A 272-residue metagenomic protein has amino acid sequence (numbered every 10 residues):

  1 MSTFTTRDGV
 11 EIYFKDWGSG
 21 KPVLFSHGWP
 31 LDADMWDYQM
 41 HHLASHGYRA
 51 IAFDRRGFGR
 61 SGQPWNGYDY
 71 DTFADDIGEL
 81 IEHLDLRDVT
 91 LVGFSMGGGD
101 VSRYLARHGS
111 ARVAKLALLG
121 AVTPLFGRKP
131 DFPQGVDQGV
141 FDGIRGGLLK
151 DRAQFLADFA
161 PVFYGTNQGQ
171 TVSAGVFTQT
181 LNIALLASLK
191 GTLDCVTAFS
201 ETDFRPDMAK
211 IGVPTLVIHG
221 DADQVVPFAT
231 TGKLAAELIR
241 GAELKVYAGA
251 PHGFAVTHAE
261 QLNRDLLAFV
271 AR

Functional and structural regions predicted by a protein language model:
R7-N66: Conserved HGGG/HGGXW glycine-rich cap/lid loop of the alpha/beta-hydrolase fold
H27-W29, V89, G93-S95: Conserved alpha/beta-hydrolase "nucleophile elbow" surrounding the catalytic nucleophile
T72-V89: Conserved acidic catalytic loop of the alpha/beta-hydrolase fold
S102-R107, A111-K150: Flexible "cap/lid" loop of the alpha/beta hydrolase fold
P124-G127, D131-V136, G146-A209: Conserved alpha/beta-hydrolase catalytic His-Asp/Glu region
I211, V217-H219, D223: Short beta-strand/loop motif that positions the catalytic acidic residue of the alpha/beta-hydrolase fold
Q224-T230: Conserved alpha/beta-hydrolase "acid-adjacent" motif
R240-R272: Catalytic active-site module of serine/aspartate enzymes centered on a nucleophile-bearing elbow/loop
